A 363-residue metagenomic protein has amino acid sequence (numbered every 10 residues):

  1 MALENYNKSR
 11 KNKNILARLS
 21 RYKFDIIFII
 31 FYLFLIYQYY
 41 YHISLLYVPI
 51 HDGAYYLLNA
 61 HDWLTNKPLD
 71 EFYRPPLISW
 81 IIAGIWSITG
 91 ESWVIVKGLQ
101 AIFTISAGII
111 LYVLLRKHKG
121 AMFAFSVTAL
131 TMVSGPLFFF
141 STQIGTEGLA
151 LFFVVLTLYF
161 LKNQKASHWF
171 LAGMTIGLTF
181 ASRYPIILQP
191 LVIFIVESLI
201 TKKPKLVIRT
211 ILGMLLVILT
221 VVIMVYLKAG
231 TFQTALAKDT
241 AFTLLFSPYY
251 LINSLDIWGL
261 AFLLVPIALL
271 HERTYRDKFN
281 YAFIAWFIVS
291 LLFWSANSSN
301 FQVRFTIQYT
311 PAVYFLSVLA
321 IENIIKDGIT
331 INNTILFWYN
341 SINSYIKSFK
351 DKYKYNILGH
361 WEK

Functional and structural regions predicted by a protein language model:
R10, N163, L188-L215, A241-F242 (+1 more regions): Perimembrane helix-loop-helix junctions
D25, I29-L33, T131, I176 (+3 more regions): Transmembrane alpha-helix segments characteristic of polytopic inner-membrane glycan-assembly/cell-envelope
Y37-Q38, Y55, L206-A268, V289-F293 (+2 more regions): Membrane-lumen/periplasm interface segments of specific transmembrane helices in polyprenyl phosphate-linked
S44-L57, L69-I81, E91-V94, F232: Extracytoplasmic catalytic/substrate-binding loops of multi-pass membrane glycan-assembly enzymes
P76-W80, G90-S106, F140, V303: Loop-to-helix entry region of an early transmembrane alpha helix in multi-pass inner-membrane enzymes
G98-H118, L156: Transmembrane-helix motifs of polytopic, lipid-linked glycan transferases
P136-E147, Q302: Short acidic/glycine- and proline-prone juxtamembrane loop motifs at membrane-interface regions of multi-pass membrane
F194-S198, D256-N280, I284-I288, N333: Hydrophobic, aromatic-rich transmembrane alpha-helices and their immediate juxtamembrane boundary segments
